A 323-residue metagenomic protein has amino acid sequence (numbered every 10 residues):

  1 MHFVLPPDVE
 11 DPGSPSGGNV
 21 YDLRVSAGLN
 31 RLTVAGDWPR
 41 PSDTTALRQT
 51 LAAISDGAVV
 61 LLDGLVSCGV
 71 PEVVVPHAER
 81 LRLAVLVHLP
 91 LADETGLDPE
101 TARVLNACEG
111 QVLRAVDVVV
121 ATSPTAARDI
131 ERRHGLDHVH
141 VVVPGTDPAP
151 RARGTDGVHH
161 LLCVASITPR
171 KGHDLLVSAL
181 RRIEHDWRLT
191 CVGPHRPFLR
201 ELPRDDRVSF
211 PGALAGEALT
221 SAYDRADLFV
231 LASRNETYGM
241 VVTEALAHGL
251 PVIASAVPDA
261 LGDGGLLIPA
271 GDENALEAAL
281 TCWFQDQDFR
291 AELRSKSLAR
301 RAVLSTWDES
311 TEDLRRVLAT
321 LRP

Functional and structural regions predicted by a protein language model:
P39-S42, D288-L318: A charged, aromatic-enriched C-terminal amphipathic alpha-helix characteristic of glycosyltransferases across folds
E100-V119: Membrane-proximal helix-turn-helix segments that form the acceptor-binding/catalytic region of lipid-linked
T146, R153-K171, V177-E184, T190: Conserved donor-binding/catalytic core segment of Leloir-type glycosyltransferases
R200-E217: Nucleotide-activated donor-binding/catalytic signature segment of Leloir-type glycosyltransferases, i.e., the conserved
A213-L214, S221-A226: Short alpha-helical donor nucleotide-sugar binding micro-motif in glycosyltransferases
R234: Aromatic "clamp/platform" in nucleotide-sugar-dependent glycosyltransferases that forms part of the donor/acceptor
P251-A254: Short hydrophobic beta-strand element within catalytic cores of glycosyltransferases and related nucleotide-activated
L266-N274, C282-Q287: Conserved acidic donor-binding segment of nucleotide-sugar-dependent glycosyltransferases
